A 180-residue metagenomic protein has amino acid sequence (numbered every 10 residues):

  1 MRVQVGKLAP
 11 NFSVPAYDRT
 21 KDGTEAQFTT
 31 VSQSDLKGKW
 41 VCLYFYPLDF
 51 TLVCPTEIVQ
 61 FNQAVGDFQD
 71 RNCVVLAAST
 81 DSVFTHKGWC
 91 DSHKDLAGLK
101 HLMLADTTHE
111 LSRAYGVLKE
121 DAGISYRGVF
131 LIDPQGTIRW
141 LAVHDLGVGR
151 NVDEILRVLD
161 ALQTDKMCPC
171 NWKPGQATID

Functional and structural regions predicted by a protein language model:
M1-D180: Chalcogenol-based redox active-site neighborhoods
